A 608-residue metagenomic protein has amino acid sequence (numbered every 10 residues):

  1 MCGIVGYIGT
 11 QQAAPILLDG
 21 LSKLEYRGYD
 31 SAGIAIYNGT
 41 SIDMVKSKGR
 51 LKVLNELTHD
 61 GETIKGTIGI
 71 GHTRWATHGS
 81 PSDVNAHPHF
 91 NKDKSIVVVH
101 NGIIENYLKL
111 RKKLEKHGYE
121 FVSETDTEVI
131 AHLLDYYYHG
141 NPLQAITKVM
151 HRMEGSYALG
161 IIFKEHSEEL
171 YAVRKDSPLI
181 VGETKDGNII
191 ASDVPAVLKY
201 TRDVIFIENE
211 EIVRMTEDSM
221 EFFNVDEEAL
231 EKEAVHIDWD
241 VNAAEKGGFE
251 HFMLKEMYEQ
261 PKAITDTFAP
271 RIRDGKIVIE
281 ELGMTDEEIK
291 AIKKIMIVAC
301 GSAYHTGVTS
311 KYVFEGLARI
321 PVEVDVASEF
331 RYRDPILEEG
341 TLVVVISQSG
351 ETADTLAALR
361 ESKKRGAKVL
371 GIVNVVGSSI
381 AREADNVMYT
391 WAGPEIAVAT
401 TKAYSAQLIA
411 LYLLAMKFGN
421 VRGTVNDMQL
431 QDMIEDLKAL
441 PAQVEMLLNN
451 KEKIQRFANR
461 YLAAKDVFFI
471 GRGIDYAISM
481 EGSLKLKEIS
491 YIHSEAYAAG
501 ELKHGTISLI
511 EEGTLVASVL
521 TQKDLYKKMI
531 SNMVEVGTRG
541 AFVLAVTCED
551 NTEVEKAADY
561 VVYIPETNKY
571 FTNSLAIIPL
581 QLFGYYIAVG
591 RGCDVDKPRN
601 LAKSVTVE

Functional and structural regions predicted by a protein language model:
M1-K246, E250, K262-K293, Y332 (+5 more regions): Conserved short alpha-helical segments that host acidic/polar catalytic motifs at enzyme active sites
Y7-T10, H100, E120, D135-H139 (+17 more regions): Hydrophobic alpha-helical scaffolding
T67, G71-V84, R273-D286, S310-I346 (+2 more regions): Glycine-rich oxoanion-binding loops at beta->alpha junctions
I68, I96, K294-M296, L342 (+3 more regions): Structural motif
P88-F90, Y171-A172, V204-I205, I212-R214 (+12 more regions): Replace "in large, NTP-powered and nucleic-acid-processing enzymes" with "in large, NTP-powered factors and other
E227, F542, E555-A557, T567-E608: Generic C-terminus detector
Q260-I264, F268-M296, N386-L515, A588-E608: Active-site phosphate/pyrophosphate-binding segments
K290-D432, D436-A439, V519-V562, F583 (+1 more regions): Glycine-rich phosphate-binding loops that contact phosphosugars or nucleotide phosphates
